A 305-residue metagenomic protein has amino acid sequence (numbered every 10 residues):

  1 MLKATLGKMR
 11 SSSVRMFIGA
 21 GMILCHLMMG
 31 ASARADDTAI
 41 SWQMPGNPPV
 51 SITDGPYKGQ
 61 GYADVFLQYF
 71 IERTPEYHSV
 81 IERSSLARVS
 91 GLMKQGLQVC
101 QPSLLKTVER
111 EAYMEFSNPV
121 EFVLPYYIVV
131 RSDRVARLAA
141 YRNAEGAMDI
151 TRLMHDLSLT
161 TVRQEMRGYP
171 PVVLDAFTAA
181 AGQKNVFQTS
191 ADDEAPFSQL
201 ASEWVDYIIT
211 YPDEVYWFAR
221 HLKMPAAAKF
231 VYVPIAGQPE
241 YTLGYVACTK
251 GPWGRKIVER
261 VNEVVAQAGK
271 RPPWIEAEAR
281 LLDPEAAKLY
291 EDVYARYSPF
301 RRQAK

Functional and structural regions predicted by a protein language model:
A35-Y113: Extracytoplasmic small-molecule ligand-binding "clamshell" domains of the periplasmic binding protein/Venus flytrap
D37-T53, Q60, N143-Y169: Short loop->beta-strand "edge-of-pocket" segments that line small-molecule binding or catalytic clefts across diverse
M44-P48, F122-Y127, M224-N262, K288-Y290 (+1 more regions): Periplasmic-binding protein-like
G55, E72, E82, A87-V99 (+2 more regions): Short helices/loops that flank or line small-molecule/ion binding pockets
D64-T74, S132-A147, D156, Y241-R280 (+1 more regions): Extended ligand-binding regions for polar small-molecule ligands
L67-P75, R152-S190, A219-A226: Ligand-binding cleft/hinge of the Venus flytrap
I81-H155, Y232-G237: Acidic, polar ligand-binding/catalytic clefts
A147-D175, N262-K305: Ligand-binding clefts/hinges and TM-proximal coupling segments of bilobed small-molecule sensing domains
